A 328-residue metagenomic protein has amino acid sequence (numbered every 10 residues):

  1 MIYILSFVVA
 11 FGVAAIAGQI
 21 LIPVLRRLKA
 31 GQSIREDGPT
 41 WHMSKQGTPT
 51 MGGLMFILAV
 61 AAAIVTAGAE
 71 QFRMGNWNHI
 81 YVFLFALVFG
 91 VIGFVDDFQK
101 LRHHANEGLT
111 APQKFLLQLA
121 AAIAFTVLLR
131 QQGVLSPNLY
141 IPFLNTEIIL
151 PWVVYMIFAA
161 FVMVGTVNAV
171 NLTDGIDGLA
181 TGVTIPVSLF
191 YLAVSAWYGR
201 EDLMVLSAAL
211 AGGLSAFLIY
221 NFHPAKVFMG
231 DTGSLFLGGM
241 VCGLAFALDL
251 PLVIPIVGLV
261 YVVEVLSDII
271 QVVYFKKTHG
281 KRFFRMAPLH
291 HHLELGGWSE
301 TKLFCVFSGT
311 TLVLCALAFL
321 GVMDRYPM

Functional and structural regions predicted by a protein language model:
M1-R26, G53-F94, I123-Q132, V153-M328: Alpha-helical transmembrane segments
I2-V8, A111-Q118: Alpha-helical transmembrane segments and their helix-start/interface "positive-inside/aromatic belt" motifs in integral
I22-P39: Membrane-interface loops
I34-T48, R73-H79, D202-M204: Alpha-helical transmembrane segments and immediately membrane-proximal extracytoplasmic
R35-P49, H104-L117, H290, L295: Juxtamembrane helix-capping/reentrant segments at transmembrane boundaries
Q46-G47, P142-V154: Short aromatic-rich membrane-water interface segments that cap or initiate transmembrane helices in multi-pass membrane
Q71-M74, R102, G133-E147, Y326-M328: Membrane-interface helix termini and inter-helical loops of multi-pass transporters
V95-H103: Hydrophobic transmembrane alpha-helix segments characteristic of membrane transport and insertion machinery
